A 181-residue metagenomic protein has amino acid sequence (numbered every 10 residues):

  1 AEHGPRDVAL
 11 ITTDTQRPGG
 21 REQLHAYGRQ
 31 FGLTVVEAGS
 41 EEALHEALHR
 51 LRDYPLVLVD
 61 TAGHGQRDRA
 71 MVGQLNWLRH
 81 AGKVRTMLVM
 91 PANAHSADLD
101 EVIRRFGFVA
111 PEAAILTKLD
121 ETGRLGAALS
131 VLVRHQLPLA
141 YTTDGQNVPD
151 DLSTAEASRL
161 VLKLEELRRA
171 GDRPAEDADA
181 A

Functional and structural regions predicted by a protein language model:
H3-G19, A26-M71: Switch II (G3) loop of P-loop NTPases
D7-A9, V35, L56-V57, R85-M87 (+2 more regions): Structural motif
I11-T15, T61-A62, V89-A94, A113-R124 (+1 more regions): G-domain G4 guanine-recognition motif of GTPases
G20-E22, D68, L125-G126, S153: Short, function-defining helix-loop hinge/capping sites that tune catalysis or transport
E22, A97, D150: Alpha-helical elements of the RecA-like P-loop NTPase motor core of helicases
Y27-R29, H45-L51, D68-L137: Conserved C-terminal guanine-recognition region of P-loop GTPase G domains, centered on the G4
A62, Q66, L78-R79, A181: Contiguous effector/interaction surfaces
L132-A181: NTP-binding/hydrolysis catalytic cores, primarily Walker-type P-loop NTPases
